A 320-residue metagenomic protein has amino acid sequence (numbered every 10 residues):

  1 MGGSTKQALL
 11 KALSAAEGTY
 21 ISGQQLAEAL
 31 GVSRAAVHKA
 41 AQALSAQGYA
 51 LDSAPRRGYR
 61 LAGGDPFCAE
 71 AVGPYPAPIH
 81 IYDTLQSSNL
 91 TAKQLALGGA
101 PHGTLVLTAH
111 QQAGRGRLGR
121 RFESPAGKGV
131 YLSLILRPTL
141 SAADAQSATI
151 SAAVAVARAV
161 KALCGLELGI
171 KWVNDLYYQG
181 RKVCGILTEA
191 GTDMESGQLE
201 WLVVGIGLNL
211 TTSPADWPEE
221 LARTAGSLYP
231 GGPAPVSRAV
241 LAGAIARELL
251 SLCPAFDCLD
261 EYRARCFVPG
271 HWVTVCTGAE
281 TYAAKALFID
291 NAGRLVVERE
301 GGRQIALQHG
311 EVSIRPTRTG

Functional and structural regions predicted by a protein language model:
G2-K161, C184: N-terminal lobe of the biotin/lipoate ligase/transferase fold
G2-S33, L140-L168, Y178-G320: Long, positively charged amphipathic alpha-helical accessory segments at protein N-termini or as interdomain linkers
S53-P55, K171, I289-D290: Short, ordered beta-strand-loop transition motifs
D83, I170-W172: Short loop/edge segments at beta-strand edges and connector loops that shape dinucleotide/nucleotide cofactor-binding
